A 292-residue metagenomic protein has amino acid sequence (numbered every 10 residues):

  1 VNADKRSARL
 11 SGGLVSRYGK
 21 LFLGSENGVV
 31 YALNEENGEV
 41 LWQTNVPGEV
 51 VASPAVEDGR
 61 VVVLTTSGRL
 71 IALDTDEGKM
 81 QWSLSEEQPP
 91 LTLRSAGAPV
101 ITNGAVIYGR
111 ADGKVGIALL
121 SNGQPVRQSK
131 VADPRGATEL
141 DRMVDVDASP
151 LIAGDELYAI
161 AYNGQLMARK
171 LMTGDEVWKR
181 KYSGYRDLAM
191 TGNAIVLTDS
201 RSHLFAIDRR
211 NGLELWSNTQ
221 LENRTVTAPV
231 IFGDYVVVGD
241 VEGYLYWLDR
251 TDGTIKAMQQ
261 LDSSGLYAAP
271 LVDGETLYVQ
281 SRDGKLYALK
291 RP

Functional and structural regions predicted by a protein language model:
V1-V15, L41-E57, M80-N103, V126-I152 (+3 more regions): Extracytoplasmic beta-rich repeat domains
V15, F22, E35, V62: Mobile, glycine-rich extracellular loop/lid and propeptide segments that shape or gate substrate/ligand access
S25, T65-T66, R110-A111, A161-Y162 (+3 more regions): Structural signature of WD-repeat beta-propellers
Y31, I71, G116, M167 (+3 more regions): WD40 beta-propeller blade core
N34-G38, D74-G78, L120-G123, K170-T173 (+3 more regions): Short loop/turn segments that connect beta-strands within beta-propeller blades
A194-R209, L213-W247: Loop/turn-rich, solvent-exposed surfaces of beta-rich toroidal or solenoidal domains
L261, G265-P292: Blade-level signature of beta-propeller repeat domains, shared across WD40, Kelch, NHL, RCC1 and BNR/Asp-box propellers
